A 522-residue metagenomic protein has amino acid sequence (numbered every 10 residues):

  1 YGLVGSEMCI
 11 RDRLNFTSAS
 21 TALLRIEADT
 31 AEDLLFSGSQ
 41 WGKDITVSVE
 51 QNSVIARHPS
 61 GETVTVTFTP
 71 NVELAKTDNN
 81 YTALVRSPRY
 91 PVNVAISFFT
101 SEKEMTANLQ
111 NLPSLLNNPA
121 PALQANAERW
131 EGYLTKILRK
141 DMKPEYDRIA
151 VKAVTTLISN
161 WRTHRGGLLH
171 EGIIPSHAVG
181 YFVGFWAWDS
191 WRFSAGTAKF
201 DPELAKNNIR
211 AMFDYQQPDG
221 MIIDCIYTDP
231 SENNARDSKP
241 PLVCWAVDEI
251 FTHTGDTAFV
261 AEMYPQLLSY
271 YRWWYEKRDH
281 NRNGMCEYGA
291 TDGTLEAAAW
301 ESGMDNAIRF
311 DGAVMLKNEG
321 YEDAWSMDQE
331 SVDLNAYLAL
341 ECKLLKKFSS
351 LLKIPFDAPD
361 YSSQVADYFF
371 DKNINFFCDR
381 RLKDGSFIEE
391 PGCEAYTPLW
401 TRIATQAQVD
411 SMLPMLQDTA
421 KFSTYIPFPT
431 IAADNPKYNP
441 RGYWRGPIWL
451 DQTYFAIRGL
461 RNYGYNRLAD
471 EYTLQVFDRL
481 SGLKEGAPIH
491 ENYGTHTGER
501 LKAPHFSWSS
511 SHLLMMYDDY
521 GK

Functional and structural regions predicted by a protein language model:
Y1-G5, I10-D12: Single conserved hydrophobic/aromatic residue that forms the stacking wall/gate of nucleotide- or nucleobase-binding
S6, D219-P241, W245-F259, R500-A503: Aromatic/His-enriched, Gly/Pro-containing loop or helix-boundary segments that lie immediately adjacent to catalytic
A19-V183, A258-F259, L268-Y271, Y275 (+1 more regions): Acidic/polar, glycine-enriched structural segments that form the non-catalytic walls/loops of the carbohydrate-binding
N108-R129, E145-K152, D201-D214, T257-Y275 (+4 more regions): Extended, well-ordered alpha-helical scaffold segments
D141-G184, I209-N233, N283-E330, S363-I448 (+1 more regions): Extended glycan-interaction surfaces of carbohydrate-active proteins
V183-Q216, E394-T405, T453-N466: Alpha-helical support elements that line or immediately flank enzyme active sites and cofactor-binding pockets
G196, A246-I250, E341, F348 (+3 more regions): Core register positions within helices of long alpha-helical scaffolds
C244-V247, N335, C342, T453: TPR repeat positional signature
